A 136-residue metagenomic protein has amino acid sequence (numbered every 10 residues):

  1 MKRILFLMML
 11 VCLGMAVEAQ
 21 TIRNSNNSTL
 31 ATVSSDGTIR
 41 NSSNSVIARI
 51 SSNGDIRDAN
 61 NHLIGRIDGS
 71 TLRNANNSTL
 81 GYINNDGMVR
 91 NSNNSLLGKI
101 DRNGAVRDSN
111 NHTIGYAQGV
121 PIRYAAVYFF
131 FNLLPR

Functional and structural regions predicted by a protein language model:
M1-K2: N-terminal hydrophobic targeting signals that begin at the initiator methionine
L5, L13-A19: Sec/Tat signal peptide C-region and signal peptidase I cleavage site
Q20-R136: Intrinsically disordered, low-complexity proline/glycine-rich segments
